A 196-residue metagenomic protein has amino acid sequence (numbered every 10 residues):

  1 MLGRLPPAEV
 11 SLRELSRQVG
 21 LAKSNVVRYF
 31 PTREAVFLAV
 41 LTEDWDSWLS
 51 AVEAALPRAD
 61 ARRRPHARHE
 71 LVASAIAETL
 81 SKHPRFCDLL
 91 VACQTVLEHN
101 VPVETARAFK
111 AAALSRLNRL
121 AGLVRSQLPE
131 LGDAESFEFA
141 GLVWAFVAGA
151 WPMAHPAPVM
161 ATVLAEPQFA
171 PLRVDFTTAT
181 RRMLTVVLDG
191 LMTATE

Functional and structural regions predicted by a protein language model:
M1-P6, R13-E14, A35, A59-R64: Basic, helix-initiating cap at the start of DNA-binding domains
R4, A35-R58, S74, E78 (+2 more regions): Alpha-helical structural segments
A8-A35, A39: Helix-turn-helix
A39, E53-F86, S136-V143: Hydrophobic alpha-helical connector segments
S47, A59, H83-C87, L128-L131 (+3 more regions): Amphipathic alpha-helical interaction segments
E70-V101, M153-H155: Helical hydrophobic small-molecule/effector-binding pocket
V91-R125: A contiguous binding-surface segment within folded domains or other stable secondary-structure elements
L114-E130, G149-E196: C-terminal peripheral helix-coil segments that are non-catalytic and often amphipathic
